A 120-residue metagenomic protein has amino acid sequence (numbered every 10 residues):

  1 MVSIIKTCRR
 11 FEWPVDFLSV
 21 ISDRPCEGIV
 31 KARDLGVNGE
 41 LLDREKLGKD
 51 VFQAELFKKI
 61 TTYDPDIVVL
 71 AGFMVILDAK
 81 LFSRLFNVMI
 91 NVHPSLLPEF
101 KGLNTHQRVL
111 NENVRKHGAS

Functional and structural regions predicted by a protein language model:
M1-S120: One-carbon transfer enzymes
